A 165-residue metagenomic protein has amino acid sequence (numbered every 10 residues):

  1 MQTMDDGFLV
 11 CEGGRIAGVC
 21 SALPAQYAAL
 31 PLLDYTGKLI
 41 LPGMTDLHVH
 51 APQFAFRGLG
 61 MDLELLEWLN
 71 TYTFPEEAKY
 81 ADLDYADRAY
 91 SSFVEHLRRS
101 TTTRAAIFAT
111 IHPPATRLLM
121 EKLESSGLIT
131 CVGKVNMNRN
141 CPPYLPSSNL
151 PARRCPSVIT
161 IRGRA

Functional and structural regions predicted by a protein language model:
M1-L41: Histidine-rich, glycine-flanked metal-binding segment
G13, A28, R88, E95 (+2 more regions): Replace "anionic and nucleotidyl ligands
Q26-W68, S91, R98-R99: Replace "His-x-His-based motif
T36, L66-R117: Divalent metal-binding segments
G43-L47, A105-I107, T130-K134: Hydrophobic faces of well-ordered beta-strands that scaffold small-molecule active sites in alpha/beta enzyme cores
A55-R88, R139-C155: Active-site gating loops and adjacent loop-to-helix segments of metal-dependent hydrolytic enzymes
M61, E95-R99, T103, S125-I129: Alpha-helix capping at helix-to-loop junctions
P114-A165: Metal-coordinating catalytic core of metallo-dependent amide/deamination hydrolases
